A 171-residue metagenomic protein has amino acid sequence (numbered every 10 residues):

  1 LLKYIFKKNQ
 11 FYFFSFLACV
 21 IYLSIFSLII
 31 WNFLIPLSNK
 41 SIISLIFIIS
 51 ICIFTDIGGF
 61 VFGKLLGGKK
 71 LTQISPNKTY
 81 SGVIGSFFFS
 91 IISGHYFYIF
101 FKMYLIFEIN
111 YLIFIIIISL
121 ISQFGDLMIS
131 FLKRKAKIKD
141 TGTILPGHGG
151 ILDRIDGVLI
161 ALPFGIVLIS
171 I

Functional and structural regions predicted by a protein language model:
L1-T79, V83-I116: Membrane-embedded alpha-helical bundles of polytopic integral membrane proteins
F16-V20, S24, F101, M128-L132 (+1 more regions): A short, terminal or domain-edge coil/loop segment
C52-G68, Y80, L120-I160: Acidic (Asp/Glu-rich) catalytic motifs at the cytosolic membrane interface
S86, S90, G94, S122 (+1 more regions): Hydrophobic alpha-helical transmembrane segments in multi-pass membrane proteins
I166-I171: Juxtamembrane boundary at the C-terminal end of a transmembrane helix
